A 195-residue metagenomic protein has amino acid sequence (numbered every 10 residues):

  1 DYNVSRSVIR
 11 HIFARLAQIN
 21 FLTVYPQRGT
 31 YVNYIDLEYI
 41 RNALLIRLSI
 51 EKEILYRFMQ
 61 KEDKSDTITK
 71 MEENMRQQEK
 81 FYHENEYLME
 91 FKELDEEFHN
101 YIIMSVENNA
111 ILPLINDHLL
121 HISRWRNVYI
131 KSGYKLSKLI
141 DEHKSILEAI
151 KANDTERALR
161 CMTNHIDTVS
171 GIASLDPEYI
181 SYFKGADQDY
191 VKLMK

Functional and structural regions predicted by a protein language model:
D1-Q60, S174, E178-F183, Y190-K195: Short linear motifs at protein or domain termini
S7, Y34, E38-R41, L45 (+4 more regions): Residues at secondary-structure transition points
N20-T23, L119-L120, K135: Mobile beta-alpha loop/short-helix "lid" or hinge segments that flank ligand
L37-R41, F58-K64, Y82-E86, V106-E107 (+2 more regions): A ubiquitous short alpha-helical element
S65-V128, I140-A149, R157-T168: Conserved amphipathic alpha-helical segments that form helical-bundle/coiled-coil interaction surfaces
S132-K195: C-terminal regulatory/effector modules of DNA-binding transcriptional regulators
